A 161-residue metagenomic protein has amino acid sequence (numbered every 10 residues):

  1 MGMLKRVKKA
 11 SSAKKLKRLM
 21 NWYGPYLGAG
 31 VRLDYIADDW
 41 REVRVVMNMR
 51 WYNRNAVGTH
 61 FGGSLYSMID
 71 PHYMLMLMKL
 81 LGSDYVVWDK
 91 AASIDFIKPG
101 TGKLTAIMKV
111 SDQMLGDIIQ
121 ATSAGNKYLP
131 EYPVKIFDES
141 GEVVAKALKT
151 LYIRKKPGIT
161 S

Functional and structural regions predicted by a protein language model:
M1-R44: Non-catalytic linker/capping segments at the edges of enzyme domains
G2-A10, G100-T101, S111-S161: HotDog/MaoC-like acyl-thioester-processing domains
A29, R41-V43, W88-A92, G102-A106 (+1 more regions): A generic structural signal for short beta-strands and their flanking turns/coil linkers
A29-L33, K90-F96, D117-I119: Short structured motifs
R32, S93-D95, I107-K109, K135 (+1 more regions): Residues located in well-ordered beta-strands
M49: Short, charge-patterned binding micro-sites
Y52-H72: Hot-dog-fold acyl-thioester-processing enzymes
M76-Q113: Hydrophobic beta-strand-centered segment that forms part of the acyl-chain substrate-binding groove
